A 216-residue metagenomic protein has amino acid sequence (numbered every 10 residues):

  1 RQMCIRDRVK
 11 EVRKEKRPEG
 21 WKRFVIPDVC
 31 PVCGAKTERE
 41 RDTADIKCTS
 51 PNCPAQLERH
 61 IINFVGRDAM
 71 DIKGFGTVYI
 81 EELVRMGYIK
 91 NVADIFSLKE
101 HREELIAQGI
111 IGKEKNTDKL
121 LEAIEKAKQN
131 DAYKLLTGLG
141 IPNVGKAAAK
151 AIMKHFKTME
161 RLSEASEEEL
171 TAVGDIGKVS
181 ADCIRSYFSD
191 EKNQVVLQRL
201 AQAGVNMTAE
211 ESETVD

Functional and structural regions predicted by a protein language model:
R1-I5: Short, small-residue-biased leader/transition segments that mark boundaries at the very start of proteins
K10-V215: Accessory alpha-helical DNA-binding modules that contact the DNA backbone or grooves
